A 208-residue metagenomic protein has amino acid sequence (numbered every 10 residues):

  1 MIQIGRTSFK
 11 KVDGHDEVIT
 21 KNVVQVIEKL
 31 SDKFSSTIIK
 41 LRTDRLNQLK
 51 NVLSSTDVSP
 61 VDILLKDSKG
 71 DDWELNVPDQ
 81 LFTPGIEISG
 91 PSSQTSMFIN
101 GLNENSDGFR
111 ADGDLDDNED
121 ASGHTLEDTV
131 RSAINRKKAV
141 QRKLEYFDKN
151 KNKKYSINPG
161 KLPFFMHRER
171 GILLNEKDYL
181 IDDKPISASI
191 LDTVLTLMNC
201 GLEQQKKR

Functional and structural regions predicted by a protein language model:
I2-N22, T56-D71, P78-S93, M97-L102 (+4 more regions): Conserved alpha/beta-domain cores
E28-S31, S35: Short amphipathic alpha-helical segments with heptad-repeat character
S35-L65: An N-cap/entry alpha-helix motif that binds or orients negatively charged groups
T37-I38, N105, G201: Generic short alpha-helical hydrophobic face used as a protein-protein interaction/packing hotspot
N105-D112: Glycine-enriched alpha-helix->loop->beta-strand junction motifs that scaffold or abut catalytic
S122-I134: Active-site-adjacent beta->alpha loops and helix N-cap segments on the catalytic face of soluble alpha/beta enzymes
R131-E145: Acidic, Ser/Thr-rich peripheral helices and adjacent loops at domain boundaries
